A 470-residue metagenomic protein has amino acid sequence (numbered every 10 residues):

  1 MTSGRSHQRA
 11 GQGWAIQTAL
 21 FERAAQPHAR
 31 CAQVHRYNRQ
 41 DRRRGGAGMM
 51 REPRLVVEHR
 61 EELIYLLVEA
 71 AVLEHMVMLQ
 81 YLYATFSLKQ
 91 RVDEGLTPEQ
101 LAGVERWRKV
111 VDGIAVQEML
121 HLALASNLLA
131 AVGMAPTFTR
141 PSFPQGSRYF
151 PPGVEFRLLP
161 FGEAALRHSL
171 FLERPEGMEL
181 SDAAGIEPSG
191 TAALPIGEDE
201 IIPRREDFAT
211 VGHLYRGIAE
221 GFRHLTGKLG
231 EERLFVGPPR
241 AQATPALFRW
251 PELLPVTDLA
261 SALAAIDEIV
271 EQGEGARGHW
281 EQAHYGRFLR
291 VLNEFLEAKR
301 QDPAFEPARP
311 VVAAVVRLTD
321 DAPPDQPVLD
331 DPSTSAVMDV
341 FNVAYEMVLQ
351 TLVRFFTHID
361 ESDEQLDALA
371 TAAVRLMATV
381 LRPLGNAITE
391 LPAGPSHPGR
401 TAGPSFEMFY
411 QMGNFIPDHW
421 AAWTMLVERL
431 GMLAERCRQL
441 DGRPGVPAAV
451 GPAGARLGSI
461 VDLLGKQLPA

Functional and structural regions predicted by a protein language model:
S3-S6: Serine residues within intrinsically disordered or low-complexity segments
C31, R43-A470: Non-heme di-metal
